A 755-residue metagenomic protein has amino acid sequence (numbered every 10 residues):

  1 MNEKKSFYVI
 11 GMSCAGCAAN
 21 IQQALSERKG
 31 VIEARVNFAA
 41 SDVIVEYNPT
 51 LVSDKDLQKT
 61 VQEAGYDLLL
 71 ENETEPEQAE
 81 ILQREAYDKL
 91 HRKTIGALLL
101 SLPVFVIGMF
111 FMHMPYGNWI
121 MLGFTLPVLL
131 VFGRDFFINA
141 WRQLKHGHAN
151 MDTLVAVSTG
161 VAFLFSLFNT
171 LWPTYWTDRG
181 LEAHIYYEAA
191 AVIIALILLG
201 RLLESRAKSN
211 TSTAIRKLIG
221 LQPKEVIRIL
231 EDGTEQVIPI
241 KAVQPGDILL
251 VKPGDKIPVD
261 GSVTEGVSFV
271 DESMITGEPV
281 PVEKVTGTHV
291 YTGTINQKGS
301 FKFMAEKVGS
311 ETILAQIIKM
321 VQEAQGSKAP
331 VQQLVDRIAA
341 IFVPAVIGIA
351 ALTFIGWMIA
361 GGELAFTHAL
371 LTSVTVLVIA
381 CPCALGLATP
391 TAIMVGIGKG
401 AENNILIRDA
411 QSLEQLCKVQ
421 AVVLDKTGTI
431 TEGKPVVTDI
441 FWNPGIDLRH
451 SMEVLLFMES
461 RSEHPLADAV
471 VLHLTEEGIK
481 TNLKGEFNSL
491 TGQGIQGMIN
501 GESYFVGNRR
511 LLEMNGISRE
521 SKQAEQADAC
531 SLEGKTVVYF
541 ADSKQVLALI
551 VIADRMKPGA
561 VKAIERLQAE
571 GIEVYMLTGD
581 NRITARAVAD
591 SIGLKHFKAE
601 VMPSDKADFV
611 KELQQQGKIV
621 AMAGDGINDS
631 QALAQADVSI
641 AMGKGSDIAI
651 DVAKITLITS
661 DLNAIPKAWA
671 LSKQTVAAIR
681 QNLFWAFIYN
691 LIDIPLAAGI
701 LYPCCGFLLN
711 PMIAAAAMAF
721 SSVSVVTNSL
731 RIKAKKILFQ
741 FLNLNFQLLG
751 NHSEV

Functional and structural regions predicted by a protein language model:
M1, N37, G233, V282-H289 (+11 more regions): Conserved cytosolic catalytic headpiece of P-type ATPases
M1-Y116, K217, D232-V237, A315 (+4 more regions): Flexible metal-binding regulatory segments at protein termini and peripheral loops
N2, A19, I407, I499-G501 (+1 more regions): Conserved ATP-binding TGD loop and adjacent catalytic N/P-domain core of P-type ATPases
K29-L51, K55, Y187, R216-E311 (+2 more regions): Conserved cytosolic catalytic loops of P-type ATPases
Q62-E80, N118-M121, T125-E225, K241-L249 (+5 more regions): Actuator/coupling domain of P-type ATPases
T94-V104, Q333-G361, T372-C381, G386-T391 (+1 more regions): Bilayer-spanning, highly hydrophobic alpha-helical transmembrane segments
S101, L466, T475-A587, M602: Signature of the cytosolic headpiece of P-type E1-E2 ATPases
F110-H113, K145, L164, K399 (+7 more regions): Membrane-embedded alpha-helical bundles of multi-pass transporters
